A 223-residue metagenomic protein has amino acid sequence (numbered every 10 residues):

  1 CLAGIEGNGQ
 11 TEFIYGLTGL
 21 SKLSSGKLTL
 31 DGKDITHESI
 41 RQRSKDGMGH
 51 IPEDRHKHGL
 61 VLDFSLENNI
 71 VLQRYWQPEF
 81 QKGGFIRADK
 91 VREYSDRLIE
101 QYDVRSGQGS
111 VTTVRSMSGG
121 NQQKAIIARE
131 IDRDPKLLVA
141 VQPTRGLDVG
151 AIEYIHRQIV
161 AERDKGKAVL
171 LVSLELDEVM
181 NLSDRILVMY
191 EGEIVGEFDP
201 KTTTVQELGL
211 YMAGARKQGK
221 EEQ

Functional and structural regions predicted by a protein language model:
C1-Q223: Glycine-rich phosphate-binding loops of nucleotide-dependent enzymes
